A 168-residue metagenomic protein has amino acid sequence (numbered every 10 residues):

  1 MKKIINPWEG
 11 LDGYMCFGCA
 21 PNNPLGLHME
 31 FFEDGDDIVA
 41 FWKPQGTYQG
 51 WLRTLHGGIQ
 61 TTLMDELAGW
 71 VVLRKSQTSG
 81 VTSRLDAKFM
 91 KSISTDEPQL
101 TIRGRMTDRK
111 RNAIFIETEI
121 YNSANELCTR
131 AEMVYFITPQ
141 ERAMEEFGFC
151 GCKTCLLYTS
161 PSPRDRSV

Functional and structural regions predicted by a protein language model:
M1-F17: Polybasic, low-complexity association/targeting segments
Y14, G18-L55: Catalytic strand-loop segment that frames the active site of acyl-thioester-processing enzymes
L67-T101, M106: Hydrophobic beta-strand-centered segment that forms part of the acyl-chain substrate-binding groove
R109-N112: Short, conserved beta-turn/loop elements at beta-strand boundaries and strand-helix junctions
I114-E117: Short aromatic-glycine-enriched beta-strand elements
L127-R130: C-terminal binding/interaction regions
Y158-D165: Conserved small/polar residues in nucleotide/adenosyl-binding loops
